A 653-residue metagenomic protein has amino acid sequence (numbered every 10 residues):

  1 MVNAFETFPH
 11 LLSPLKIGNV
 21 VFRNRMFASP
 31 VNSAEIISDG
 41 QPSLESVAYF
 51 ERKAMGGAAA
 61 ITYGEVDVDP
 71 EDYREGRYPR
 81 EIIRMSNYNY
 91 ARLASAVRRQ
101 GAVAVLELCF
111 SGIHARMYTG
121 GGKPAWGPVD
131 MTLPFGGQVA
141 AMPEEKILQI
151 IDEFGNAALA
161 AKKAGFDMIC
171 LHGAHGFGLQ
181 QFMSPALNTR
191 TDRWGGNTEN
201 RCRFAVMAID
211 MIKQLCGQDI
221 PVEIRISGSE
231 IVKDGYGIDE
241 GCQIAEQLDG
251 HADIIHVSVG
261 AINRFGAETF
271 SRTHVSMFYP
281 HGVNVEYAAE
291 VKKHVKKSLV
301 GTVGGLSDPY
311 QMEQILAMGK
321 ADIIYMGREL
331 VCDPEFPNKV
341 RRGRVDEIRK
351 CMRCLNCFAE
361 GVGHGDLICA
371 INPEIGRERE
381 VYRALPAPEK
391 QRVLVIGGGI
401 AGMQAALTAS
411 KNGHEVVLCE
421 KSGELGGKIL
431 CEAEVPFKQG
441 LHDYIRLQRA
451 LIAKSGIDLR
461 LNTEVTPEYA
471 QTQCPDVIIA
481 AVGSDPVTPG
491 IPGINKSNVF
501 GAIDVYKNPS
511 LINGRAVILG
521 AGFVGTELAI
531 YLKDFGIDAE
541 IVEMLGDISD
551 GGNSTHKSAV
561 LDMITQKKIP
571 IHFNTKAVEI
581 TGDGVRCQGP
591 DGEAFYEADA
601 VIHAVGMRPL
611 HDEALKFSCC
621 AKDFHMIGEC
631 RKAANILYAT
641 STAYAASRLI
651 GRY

Functional and structural regions predicted by a protein language model:
M1-I396, I400, Q404, T408-V416 (+3 more regions): Flavin-dependent oxidoreductase catalytic cores
A58, A252, C474-D476, E597: Short acidic/histidine-rich motifs immediately flanking catalytic phosphotransfer sites in two-component signaling
V232, V465-Y469, V578-I580: Short loop/turn elements that flank and shape the SAM/SAH-binding pocket of Class I
S271-M277, D322, I429-F437, M544-S549 (+1 more regions): Short beta-alpha connecting loops at secondary-structure transitions that line or flank enzyme active sites
K296, K320, I452-L459, N495-N498 (+3 more regions): A short helix-to-beta-strand connector/capping loop
Y310, A387-L418, L425, R460-C474 (+4 more regions): Rossmann-like dinucleotide/flavin-binding elements
E415-S455, Y506, Y531-T575: Rossmann-like dinucleotide-binding cores of NAD(P)H-dependent redox enzymes
